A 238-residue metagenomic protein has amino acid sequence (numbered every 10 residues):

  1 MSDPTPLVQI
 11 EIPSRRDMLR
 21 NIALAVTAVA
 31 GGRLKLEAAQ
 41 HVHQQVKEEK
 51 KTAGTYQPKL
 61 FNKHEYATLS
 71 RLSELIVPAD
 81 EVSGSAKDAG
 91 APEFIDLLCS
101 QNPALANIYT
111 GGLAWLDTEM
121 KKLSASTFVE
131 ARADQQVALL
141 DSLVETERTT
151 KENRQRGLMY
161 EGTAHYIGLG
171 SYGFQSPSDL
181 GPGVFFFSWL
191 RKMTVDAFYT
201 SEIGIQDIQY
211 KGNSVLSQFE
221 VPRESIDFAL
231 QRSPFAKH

Functional and structural regions predicted by a protein language model:
M1-P13: N-terminal secretory signal peptides
S2-D3, D17-Q40, R132: N-terminal export signals
E11-R16, A30-R71: C-terminal segment of N-terminal export signals and the immediately downstream linker at the start of the mature
I12-P13, D17, A133, S188: Short alpha-helical segments used as structural interaction elements across diverse proteins
R16-V26, S73, D117, L140 (+1 more regions): Short, well-ordered alpha-helical packing segments
E48-T55, T68-L69, S73-F187, A197: Flexible, low-complexity segments enriched for small/polar residues
L158-H238: Long, amphipathic alpha-helical surface segments
